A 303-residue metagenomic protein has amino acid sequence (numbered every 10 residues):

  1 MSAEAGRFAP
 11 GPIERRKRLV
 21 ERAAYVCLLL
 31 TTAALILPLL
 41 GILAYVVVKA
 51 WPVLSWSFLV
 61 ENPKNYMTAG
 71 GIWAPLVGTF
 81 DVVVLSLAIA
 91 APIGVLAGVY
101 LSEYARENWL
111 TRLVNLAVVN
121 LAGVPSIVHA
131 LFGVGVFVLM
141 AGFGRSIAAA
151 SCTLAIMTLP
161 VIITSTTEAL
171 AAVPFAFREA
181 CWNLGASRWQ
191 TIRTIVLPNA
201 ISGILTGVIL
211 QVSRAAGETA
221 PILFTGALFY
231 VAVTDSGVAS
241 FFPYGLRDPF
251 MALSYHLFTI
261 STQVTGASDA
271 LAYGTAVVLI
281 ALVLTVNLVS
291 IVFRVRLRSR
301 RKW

Functional and structural regions predicted by a protein language model:
R7-L30, Y45-S86, E107, T259-A270: Periplasmic/extracellular loop-to-transmembrane helix junction in inner-membrane transport proteins
L39-W51, G133-L139: A structural signal for multi-pass alpha-helical bundles of membrane permease subunits that mediate small-molecule
P63-G70, I222-I280: Interhelical loop and adjacent transmembrane-helix boundary motif in polytopic membrane transport permeases
G70-Y100, V208, N287: Transmembrane alpha-helix signature in integral membrane proteins
W73, V77-V82, V118-A122, A171 (+5 more regions): Alpha-helical transmembrane segments of multi-pass membrane proteins
I89, V95-N108, N115, G144-V196 (+1 more regions): Membrane-cytosol interface at the C-terminal ends of specific transmembrane alpha-helices in multi-pass membrane
L101, T167, A171, F175 (+4 more regions): C-terminal transmembrane helix and the adjacent membrane-cytosol boundary/short C-terminal tail of inner/organellar
V119-I156: Generic hydrophobic transmembrane alpha-helix motif, especially the helices
